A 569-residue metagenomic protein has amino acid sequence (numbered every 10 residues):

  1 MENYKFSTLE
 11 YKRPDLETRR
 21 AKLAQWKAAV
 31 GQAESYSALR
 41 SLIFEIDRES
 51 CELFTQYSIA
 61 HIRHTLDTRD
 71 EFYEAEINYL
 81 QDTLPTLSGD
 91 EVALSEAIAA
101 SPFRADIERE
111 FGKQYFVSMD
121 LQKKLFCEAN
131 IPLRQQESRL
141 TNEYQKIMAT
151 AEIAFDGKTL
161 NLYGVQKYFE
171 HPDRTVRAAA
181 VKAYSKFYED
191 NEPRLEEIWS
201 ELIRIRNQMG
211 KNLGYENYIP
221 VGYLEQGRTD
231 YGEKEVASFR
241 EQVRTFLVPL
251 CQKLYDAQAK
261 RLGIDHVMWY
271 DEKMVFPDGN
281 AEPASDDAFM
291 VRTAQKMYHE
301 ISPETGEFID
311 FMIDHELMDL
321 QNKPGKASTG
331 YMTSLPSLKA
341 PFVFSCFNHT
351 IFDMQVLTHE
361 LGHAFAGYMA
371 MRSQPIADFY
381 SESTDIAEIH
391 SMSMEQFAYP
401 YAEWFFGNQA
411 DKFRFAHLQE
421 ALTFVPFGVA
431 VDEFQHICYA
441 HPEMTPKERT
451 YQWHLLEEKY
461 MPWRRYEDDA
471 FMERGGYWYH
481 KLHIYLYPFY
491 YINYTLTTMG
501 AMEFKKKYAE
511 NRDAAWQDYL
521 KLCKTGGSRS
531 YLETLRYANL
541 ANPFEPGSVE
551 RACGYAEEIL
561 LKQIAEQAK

Functional and structural regions predicted by a protein language model:
M1-A281, T293, K569: A well-structured
F116, D120, R228, L357 (+7 more regions): C-terminal, non-catalytic "cap/extension" segments appended to globular domains
R244-F246, A370, S381-Q409, H417-Q419 (+2 more regions): Post-HExxH zinc-binding segment in Zn-dependent metallohydrolases
K253, D265-S328: Gly/Pro-rich turn-and-neighbor structural signature
E282-D287, L338-T358: Short pre-active-site segment immediately N-terminal to the catalytic Zn-binding motif
K323-T350, G367-Y368: Active-site scaffold of zinc-dependent metalloenzymes
F342-C346, Q374-T384, F413-Q419, Y439 (+1 more regions): Short beta-alpha connecting loops at secondary-structure transitions that line or flank enzyme active sites
G362-I376, F397: Catalytic Zn2+-binding segment of zinc metalloproteases
